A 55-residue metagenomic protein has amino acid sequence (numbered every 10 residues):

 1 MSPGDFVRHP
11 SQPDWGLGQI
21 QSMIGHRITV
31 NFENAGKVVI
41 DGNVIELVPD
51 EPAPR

Functional and structural regions predicted by a protein language model:
M1-P3, M23-H26: A short, compositionally biased
M1-Q12: Short coil-to-beta transition motif at edge beta-strands of beta-rich domains
P13, E33-A35: Glycine-centered tight beta-turn/hairpin loop motif at sheet-sheet or coil-to-beta transitions
D14, R27: Residue-level detector of flexible, active-site-proximal loop/helix-junction positions within diverse enzyme catalytic
G16-M23: Short beta-strand-centered aromatic/proline hotspots
I28-F32: SH3/SH3-like beta-barrel fold
G36-R55: Intrinsically disordered, low-complexity, charged/polar segments
